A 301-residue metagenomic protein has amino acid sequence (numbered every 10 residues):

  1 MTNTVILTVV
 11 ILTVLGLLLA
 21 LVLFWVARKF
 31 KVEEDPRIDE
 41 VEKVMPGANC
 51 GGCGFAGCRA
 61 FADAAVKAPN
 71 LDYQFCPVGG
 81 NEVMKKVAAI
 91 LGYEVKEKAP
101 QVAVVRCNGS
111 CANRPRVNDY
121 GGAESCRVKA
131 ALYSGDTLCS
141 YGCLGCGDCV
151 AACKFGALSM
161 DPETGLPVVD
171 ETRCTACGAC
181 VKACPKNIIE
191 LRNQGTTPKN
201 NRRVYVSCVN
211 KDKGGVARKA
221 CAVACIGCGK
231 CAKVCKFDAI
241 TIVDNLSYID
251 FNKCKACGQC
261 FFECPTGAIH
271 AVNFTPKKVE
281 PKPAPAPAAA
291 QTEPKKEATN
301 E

Functional and structural regions predicted by a protein language model:
T2-R173, A179-C228, K233-V234, E263 (+2 more regions): Ferredoxin-type iron-sulfur electron-transfer modules and their immediate structural context
T164, D244-N245: Short glycine/acidic-rich loop motifs that flank beta-strands on beta-rich extracellular proteins
K230, I240-I242: Strongly charged, low-complexity linkers/loops
G258: Basic, amphipathic alpha-helical segments enriched in Lys/Arg and hydrophobic/aromatic residues
